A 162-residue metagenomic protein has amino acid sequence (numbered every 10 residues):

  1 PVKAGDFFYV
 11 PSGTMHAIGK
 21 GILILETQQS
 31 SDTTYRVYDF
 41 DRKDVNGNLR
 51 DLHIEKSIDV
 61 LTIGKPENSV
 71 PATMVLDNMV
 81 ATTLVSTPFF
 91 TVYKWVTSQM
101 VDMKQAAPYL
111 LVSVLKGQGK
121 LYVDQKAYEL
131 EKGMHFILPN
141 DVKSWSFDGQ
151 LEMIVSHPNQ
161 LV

Functional and structural regions predicted by a protein language model:
P1-N48: Contiguous mid-protein beta-loop-alpha structural module that forms a pocket-lining wall or clamp of enzyme active
P1-Y9, D124-V142: Short acidic-glycine-tyrosine-enriched beta hairpin
T14-T33, A127, E131, N140-V162: Ligand-binding loop in jelly-roll beta-barrel domains
G21, T97-D124: Glycine- and acidic-residue-biased ligand/ion/polar-headgroup-sensing regions
Y35-M100, A106: C-terminal amphipathic alpha-helical segment
Y93, D102-Q105, L121-V123, Y128-E131 (+1 more regions): Extended hydrophobic-aromatic, low-complexity segments
W95, G117, G133, M153: Hydrophobic, well-ordered secondary-structure elements that form the walls of internal hydrophobic environments
